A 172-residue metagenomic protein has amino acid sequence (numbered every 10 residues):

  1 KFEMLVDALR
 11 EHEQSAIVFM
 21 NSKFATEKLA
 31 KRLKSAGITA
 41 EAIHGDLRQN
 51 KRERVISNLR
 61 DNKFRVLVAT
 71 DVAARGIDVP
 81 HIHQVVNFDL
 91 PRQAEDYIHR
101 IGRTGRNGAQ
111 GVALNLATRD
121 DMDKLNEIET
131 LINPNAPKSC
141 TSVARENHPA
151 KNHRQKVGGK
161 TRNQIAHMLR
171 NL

Functional and structural regions predicted by a protein language model:
K1-R145: Conserved helicase RecA-like core
A144-L172: Intrinsically disordered, Lys/Arg-rich low-complexity segments
